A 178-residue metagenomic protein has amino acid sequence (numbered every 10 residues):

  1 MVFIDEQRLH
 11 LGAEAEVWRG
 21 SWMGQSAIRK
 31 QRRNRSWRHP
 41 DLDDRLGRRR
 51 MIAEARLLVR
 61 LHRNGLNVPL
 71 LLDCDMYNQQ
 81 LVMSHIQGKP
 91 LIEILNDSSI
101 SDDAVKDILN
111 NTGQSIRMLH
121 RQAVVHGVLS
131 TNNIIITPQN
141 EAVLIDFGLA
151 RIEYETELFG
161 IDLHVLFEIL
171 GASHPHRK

Functional and structural regions predicted by a protein language model:
M1-L11, G24, S99, N111 (+1 more regions): Regulatory N- and C-terminal appendages and interdomain linkers associated with kinase/kinase-like NTP transferase
E6-R8, A13-I52: ATP-binding glycine-rich loop module of kinase domains
R32-L70, D103, D107: A conserved alpha-helical element in kinase catalytic cores
R48-R50, L66-L109: Conserved structural core of kinase catalytic domains
T112-H120: Short C-lobe core helix of eukaryotic-like protein kinase catalytic domains
R121-T131: Catalytic-loop of the protein kinase fold
N132-I136: Hydrophobic residue at the +6 position relative to the catalytic HRD Asp in the kinase catalytic loop
V143-K178: C-lobe/activation-segment region of protein kinase-like
